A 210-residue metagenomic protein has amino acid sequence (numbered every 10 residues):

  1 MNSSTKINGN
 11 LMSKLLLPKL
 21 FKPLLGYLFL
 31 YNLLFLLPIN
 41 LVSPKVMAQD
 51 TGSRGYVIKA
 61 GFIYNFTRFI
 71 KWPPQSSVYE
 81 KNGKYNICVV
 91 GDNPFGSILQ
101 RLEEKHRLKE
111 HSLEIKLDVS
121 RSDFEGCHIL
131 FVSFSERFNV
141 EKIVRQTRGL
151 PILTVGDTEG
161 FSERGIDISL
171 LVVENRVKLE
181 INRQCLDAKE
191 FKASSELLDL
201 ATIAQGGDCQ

Functional and structural regions predicted by a protein language model:
N2-N32, L37-Q210: Short hydrophobic alpha-helices and adjacent helix-cap/hinge residues
